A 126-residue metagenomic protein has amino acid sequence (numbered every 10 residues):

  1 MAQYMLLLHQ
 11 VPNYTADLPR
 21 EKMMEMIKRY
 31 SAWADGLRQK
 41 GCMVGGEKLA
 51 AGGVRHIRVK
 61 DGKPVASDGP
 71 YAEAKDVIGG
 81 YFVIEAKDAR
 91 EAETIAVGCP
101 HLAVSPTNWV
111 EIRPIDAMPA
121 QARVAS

Functional and structural regions predicted by a protein language model:
M1-S126: Conserved, structured core segments of small domains
